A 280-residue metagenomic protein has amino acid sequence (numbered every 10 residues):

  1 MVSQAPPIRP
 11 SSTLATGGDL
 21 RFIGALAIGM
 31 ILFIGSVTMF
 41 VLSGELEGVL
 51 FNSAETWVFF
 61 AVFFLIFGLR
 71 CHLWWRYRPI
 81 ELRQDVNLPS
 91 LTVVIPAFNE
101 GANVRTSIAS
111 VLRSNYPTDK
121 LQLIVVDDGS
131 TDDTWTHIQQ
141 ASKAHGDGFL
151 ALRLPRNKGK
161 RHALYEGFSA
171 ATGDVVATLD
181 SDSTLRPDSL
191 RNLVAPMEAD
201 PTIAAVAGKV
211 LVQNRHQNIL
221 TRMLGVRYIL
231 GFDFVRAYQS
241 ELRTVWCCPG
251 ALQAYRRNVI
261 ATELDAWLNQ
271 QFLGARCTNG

Functional and structural regions predicted by a protein language model:
M1-N87: N-terminal membrane-anchoring/stem segments of glycan-assembly enzymes
V2-Q4, R83-G280: Non-transmembrane catalytic domains and loops of membrane-associated enzymes and transporters that build or traffic
